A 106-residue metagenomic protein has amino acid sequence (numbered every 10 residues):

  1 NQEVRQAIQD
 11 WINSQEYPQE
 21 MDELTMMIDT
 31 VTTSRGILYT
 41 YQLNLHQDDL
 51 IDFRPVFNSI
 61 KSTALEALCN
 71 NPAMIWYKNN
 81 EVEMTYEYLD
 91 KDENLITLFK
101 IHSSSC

Functional and structural regions predicted by a protein language model:
N1-S34, N44: N-proximal, solvent-exposed amphipathic alpha-helical segments enriched in charged/polar residues
E3-Q6, L24-M27, M74, T85-D90 (+1 more regions): Amphipathic, Lys/Arg-enriched alpha-helical "gate/interface" segment within cytosolic domains that mediates
I28-I75: Mature extracytoplasmic domains of secretory-pathway proteins
H46-D48, K91-E93, C106: Generic "edge-of-domain/loop-turn" microfeature
E66-T97: A short amphipathic beta-strand at an alpha->beta junction
I96-C106: Short, low-complexity, Pro/Ser/Thr/Gly-rich segments in the mature regions of secreted, periplasmic
